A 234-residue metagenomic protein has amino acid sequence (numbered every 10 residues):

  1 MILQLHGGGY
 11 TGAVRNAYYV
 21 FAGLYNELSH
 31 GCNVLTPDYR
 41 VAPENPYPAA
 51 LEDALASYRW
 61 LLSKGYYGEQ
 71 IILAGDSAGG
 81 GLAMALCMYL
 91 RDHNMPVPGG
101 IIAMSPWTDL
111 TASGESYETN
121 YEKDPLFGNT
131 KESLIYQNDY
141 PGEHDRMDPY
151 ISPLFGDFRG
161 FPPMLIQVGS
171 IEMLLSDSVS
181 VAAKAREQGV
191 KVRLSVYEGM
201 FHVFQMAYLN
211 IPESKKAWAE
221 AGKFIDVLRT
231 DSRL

Functional and structural regions predicted by a protein language model:
M1-L234: Alpha/beta-hydrolase superfamily serine-hydrolase fold, recognizing
